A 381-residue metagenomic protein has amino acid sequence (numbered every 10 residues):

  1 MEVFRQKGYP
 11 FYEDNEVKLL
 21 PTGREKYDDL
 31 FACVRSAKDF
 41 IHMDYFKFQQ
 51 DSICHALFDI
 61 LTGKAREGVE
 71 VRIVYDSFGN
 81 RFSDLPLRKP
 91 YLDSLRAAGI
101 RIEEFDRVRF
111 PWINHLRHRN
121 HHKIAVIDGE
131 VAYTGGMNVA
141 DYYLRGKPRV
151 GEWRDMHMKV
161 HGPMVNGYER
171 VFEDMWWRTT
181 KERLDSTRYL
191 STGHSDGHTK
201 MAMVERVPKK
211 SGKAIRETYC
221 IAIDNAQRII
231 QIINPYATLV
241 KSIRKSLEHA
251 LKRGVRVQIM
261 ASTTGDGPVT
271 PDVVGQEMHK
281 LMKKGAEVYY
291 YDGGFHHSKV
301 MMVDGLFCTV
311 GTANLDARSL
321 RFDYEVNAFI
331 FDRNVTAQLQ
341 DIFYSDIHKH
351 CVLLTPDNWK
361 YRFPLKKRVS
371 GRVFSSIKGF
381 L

Functional and structural regions predicted by a protein language model:
M1-L381: Charged, low-complexity intrinsically disordered terminal segments
